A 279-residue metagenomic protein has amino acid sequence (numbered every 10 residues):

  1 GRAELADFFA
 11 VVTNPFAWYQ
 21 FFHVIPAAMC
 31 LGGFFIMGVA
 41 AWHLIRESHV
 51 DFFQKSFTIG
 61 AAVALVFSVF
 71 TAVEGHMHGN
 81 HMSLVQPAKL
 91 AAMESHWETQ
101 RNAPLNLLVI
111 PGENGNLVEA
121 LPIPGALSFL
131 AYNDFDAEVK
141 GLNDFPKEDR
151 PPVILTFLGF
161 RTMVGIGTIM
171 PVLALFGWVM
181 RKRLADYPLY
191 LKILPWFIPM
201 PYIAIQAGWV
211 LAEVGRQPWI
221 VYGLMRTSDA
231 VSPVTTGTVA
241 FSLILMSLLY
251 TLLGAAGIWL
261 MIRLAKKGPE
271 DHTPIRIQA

Functional and structural regions predicted by a protein language model:
G1-R2, D134, Q206-R226: Juxtamembrane non-transmembrane "cap" segments at the membrane-aqueous interface of multi-pass membrane proteins
A6-V12, R150, V221-F241: Short, membrane-exposed interhelical loops at transmembrane-helix boundaries
F8, V12-L84: Internal alpha-helical transmembrane segments
N14-A27, N114-T168, L243: Individual transmembrane alpha-helix segments
Y19-Q20, M82-R101, A230-T251: Membrane-interface transmembrane-helix boundary segments in multi-pass integral membrane proteins
M37-T58, M77-S83, D149-P151, V172-I193 (+1 more regions): Juxtamembrane membrane-water interface segments of multi-pass membrane proteins, especially cytoplasmic-side
V63-A131: Aromatic-rich transmembrane-lumenal/periplasmic boundary elements in polytopic membrane proteins
P152-W209, G237-L264: C-terminal substrate/ligand-recognition segments
